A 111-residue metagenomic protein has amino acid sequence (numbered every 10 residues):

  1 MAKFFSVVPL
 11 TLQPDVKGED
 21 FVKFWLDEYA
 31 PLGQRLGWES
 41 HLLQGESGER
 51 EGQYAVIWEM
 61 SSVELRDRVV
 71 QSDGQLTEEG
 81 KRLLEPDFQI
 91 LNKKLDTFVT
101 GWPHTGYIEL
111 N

Functional and structural regions predicted by a protein language model:
M1-F4, G48-R50: Short, flexible turn/loop "capping" segments at secondary-structure junctions
K3-T11, A55: Active-site-flanking beta-strand signature of metal-NTP-handling nucleotidyl enzymes and homologous cyclase-like
T11-D15, M60-S61: Structural beta->alpha junctions
D15-F21, E64-V69: Short, conserved charged micro-motifs
V16-L42: Short amphipathic alpha-helical segments
A30-S40, E49-R50, E59-T105: An amphipathic, aromatic/His-enriched active-site/gating alpha helix that lines ligand/cofactor pockets
Q44-E46: Short, low-complexity Ser/Thr-rich regulatory SLiMs
Y107-L110: Surface-exposed beta-loop interaction hotspot
